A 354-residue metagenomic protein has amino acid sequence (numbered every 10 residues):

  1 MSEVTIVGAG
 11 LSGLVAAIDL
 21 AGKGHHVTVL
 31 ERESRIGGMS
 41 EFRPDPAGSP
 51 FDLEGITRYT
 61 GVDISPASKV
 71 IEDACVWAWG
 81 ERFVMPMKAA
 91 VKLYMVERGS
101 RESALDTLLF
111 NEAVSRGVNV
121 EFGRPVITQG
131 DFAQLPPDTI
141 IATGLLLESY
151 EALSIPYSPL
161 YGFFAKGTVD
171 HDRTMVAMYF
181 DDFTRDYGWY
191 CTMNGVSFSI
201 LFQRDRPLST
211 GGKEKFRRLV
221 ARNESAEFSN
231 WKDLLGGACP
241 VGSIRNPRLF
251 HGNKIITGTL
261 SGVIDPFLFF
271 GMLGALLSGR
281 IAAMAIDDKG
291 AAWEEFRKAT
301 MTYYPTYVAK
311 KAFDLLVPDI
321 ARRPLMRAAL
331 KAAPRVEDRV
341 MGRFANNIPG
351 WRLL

Functional and structural regions predicted by a protein language model:
M1-S12: Beta1/beta-strand and adjacent pyrophosphate-binding region of the FAD-binding site in flavoprotein oxidoreductases
A9, A21-R43: Glycine-rich FAD pyrophosphate-binding loop
A9, S103, T107-F228, G262: Predominantly flavin-linked oxidoreductase catalytic cores and closely associated redox partners
G37-W79: N-terminal FAD cofactor-binding segment of flavoenzymes
G48-F51, M87-N111, P207-G211: Short beta-strand to alpha-helix junction loop
V70, L208-D288: FAD/FMN-dependent oxidoreductases across multiple families
N246, L268, M284-R323: Active-site-proximal substrate-binding core of FAD-dependent oxidoreductases
K311-L354: C-terminal auxiliary extensions adjacent to catalytic cores
